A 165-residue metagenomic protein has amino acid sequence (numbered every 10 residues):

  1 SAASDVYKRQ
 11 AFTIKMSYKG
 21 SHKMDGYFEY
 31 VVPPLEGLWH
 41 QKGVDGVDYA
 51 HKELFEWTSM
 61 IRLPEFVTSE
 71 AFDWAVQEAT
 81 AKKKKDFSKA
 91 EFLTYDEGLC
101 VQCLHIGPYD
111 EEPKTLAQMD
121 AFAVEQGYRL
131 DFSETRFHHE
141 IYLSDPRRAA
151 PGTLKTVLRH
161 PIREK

Functional and structural regions predicted by a protein language model:
A2-Y7: Short, small-residue-biased leader/transition segments that mark boundaries at the very start of proteins
A11-K15, T80-K83, A123-Y128: A common structural junction motif
S21-P34, L130-H138: A short coil-to-beta-strand element that immediately follows conserved catalytic motifs
Y27-E70: Extracellular-facing segments of soluble proteins and assemblies that are Gly/Ser/Thr-biased and enriched in aromatics
A50-K52, E91-D96, G152: Short glycine/proline-enriched loop/turn "hinge" motifs that connect secondary-structure elements and lie
E70-E111: A mid-sequence, solvent-exposed acidic-amphipathic segment
L104-T135: Short, hydrophobic/π-rich interface segment
E140-K165: Short terminal or interdomain "cap/linker" segment that borders an active site or interface and mediates
